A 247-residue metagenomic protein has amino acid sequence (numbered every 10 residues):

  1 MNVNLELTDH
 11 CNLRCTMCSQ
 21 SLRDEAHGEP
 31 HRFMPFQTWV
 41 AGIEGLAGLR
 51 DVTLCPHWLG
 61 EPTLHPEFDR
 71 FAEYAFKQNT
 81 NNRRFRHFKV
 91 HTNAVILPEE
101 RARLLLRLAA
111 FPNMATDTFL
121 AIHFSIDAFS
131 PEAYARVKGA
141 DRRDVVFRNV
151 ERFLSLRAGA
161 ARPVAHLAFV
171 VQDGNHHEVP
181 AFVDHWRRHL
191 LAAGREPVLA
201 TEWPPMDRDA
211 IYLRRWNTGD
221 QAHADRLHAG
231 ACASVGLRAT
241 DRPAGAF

Functional and structural regions predicted by a protein language model:
M1-A121, R136-A140, D144, R148 (+2 more regions): Conserved alpha-helical substructure of the radical SAM core
E6, L49-H57, R83-K89, N113-I126 (+1 more regions): Conserved C-terminal portion of the radical SAM core fold that forms the substrate/S-adenosylmethionine-binding
N93, I126-S130: Short aromatic/hydrophobic helix-turn
E132-Y134: Switch/connector loops and helix/strand junctions flanking conserved nucleotide-binding motifs in nucleotide-processing
